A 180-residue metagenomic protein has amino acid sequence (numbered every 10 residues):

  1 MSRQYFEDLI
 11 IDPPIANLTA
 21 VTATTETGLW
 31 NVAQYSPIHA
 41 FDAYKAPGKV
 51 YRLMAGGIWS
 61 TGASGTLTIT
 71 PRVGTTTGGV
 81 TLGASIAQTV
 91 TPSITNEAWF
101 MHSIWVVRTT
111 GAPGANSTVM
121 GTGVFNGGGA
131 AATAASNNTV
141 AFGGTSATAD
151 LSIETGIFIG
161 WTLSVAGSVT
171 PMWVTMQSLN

Functional and structural regions predicted by a protein language model:
S2-N180: Surface-exposed molecular-recognition determinants
